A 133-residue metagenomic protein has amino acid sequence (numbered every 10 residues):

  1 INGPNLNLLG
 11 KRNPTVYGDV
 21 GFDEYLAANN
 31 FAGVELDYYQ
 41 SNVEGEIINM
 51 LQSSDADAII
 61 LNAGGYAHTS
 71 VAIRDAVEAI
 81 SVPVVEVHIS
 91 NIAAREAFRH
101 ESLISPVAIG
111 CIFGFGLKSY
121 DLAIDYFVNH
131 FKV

Functional and structural regions predicted by a protein language model:
I1-N5: N-terminal nucleotide-binding beta1-loop-alpha1 segment
L6-D23: Glycine- and acidic-residue-enriched helix-capping/strand-helix junction motifs
E35-G45: Short beta->alpha junction loops
D37-Y38, V85, A94-V133: Short, glycine-/small-residue-rich phosphate/pyrophosphate-handling segment
N42-V43, G65, F115: Short beta->alpha linker loops
E46-M50: Short acidic active-site motifs
S54-D55, E78-A79, E101-P106: Short, hinge-like loop/turn segments at secondary-structure boundaries
A58-A93: Mid-chain, well-packed structural core segment of small domains
